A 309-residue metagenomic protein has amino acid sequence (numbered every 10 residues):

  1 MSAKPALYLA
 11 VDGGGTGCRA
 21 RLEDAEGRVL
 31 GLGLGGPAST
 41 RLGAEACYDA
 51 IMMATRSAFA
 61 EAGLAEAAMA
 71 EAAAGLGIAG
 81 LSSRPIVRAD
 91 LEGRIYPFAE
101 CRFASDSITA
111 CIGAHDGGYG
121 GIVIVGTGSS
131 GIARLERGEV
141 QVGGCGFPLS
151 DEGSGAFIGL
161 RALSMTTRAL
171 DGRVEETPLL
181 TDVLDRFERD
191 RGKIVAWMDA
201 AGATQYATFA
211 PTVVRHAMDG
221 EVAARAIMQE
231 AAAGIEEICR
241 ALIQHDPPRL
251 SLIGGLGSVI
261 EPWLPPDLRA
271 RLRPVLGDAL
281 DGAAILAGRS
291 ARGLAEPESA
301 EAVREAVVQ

Functional and structural regions predicted by a protein language model:
M1-A70, A114-G121, L163-Q309: ATP-binding/phosphotransfer module of carbohydrate and carboxylate kinases, centering on a glycine-rich
A73, E100-R102, R249: Proline-centered loop/turn at the N-terminus of a beta-strand
G75-L81, V125-G128, P247-G257: Glycine-rich beta-strand-to-loop/alpha-helix junction loops that act as flexible
I78-E176, R304-Q309: Phosphate-binding/catalytic loop of phosphoryl-transfer enzymes
